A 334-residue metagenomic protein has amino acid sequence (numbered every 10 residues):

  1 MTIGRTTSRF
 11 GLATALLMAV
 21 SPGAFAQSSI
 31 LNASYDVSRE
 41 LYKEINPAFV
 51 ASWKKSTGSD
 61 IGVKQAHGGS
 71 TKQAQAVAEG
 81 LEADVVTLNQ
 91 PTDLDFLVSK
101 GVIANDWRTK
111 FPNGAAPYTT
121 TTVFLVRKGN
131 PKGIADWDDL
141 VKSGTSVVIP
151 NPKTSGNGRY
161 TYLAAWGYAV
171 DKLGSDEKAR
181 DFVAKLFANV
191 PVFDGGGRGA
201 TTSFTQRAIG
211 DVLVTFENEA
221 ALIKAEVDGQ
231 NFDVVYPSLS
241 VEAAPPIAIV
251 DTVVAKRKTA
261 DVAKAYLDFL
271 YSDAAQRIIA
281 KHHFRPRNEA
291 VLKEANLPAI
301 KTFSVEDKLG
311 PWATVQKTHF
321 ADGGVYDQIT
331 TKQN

Functional and structural regions predicted by a protein language model:
M1-L12: Bacterial N-terminal signal peptides that target proteins for export
P22-A26: Sec/Tat signal peptide C-region and signal peptidase I cleavage site
Q27-S155, E294-L297: N-terminal segment of the mature folded domain
A33-Y35, V126-K128, S146-K172, L186-V190 (+1 more regions): Short beta-strand->loop
A116-T120, F182-F187, F193-G195, V227-A260 (+1 more regions): Periplasmic-binding protein-like
G129-A135, T154, G167-S175, V253-D261: Short helix-loop capping/hinge motifs at secondary-structure junctions, enriched in acidic/polar residues
K172-S238: Ligand-binding pocket segment of bilobal, Venus flytrap-like solute-binding proteins
V254-N334: Extracellular/periplasmic juxtamembrane helices and adjacent flexible linkers that interface with membrane partners
